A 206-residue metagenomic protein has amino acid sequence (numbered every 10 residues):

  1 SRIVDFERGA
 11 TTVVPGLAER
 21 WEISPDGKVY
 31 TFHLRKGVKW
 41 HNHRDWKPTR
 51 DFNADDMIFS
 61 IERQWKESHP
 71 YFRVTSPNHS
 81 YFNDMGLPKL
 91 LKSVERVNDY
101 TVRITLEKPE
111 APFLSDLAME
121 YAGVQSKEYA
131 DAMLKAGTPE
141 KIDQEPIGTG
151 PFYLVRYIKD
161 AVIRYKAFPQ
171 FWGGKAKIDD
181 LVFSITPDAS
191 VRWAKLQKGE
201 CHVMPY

Functional and structural regions predicted by a protein language model:
S1, E19, K28, F32 (+6 more regions): Solvent-exposed, polar/charged alpha-helical surfaces in well-ordered, non-transmembrane soluble domains, broadly
S1-D26, E62, E145-T149: N-terminal lobe/hinge region of extracytoplasmic solute-binding protein
E7-R8, P88-K89, D99-Y100, K108-A176 (+3 more regions): Gly/Pro-rich hinge or "lid" segments in bacterial periplasmic/extracellular proteins
L17, I23, H33-L34, R96 (+4 more regions): Hydrophobic residues in beta-strands and at strand termini
E22, H33, D56, W65-D131: Surface-exposed binding/hinge segments that line and control ligand-binding clefts or catalytic entry sites
Y30-H33, I163-K166, V182-I185, K195 (+1 more regions): Structural recognition of the beta-strand scaffold that forms the well-ordered cores of secreted hydrolase catalytic
M57, Y100-V102, Q197-Y206: Alpha-to-beta junction loops
